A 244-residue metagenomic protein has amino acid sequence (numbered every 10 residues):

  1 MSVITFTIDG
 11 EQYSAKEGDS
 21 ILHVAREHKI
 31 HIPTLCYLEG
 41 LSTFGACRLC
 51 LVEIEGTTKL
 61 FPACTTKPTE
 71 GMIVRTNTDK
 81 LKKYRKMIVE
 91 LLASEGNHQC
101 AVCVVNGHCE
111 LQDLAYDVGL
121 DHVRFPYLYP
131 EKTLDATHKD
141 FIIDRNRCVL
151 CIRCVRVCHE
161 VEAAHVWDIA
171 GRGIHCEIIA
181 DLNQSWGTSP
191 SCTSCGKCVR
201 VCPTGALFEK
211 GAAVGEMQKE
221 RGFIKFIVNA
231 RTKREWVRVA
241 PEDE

Functional and structural regions predicted by a protein language model:
M1-E11: Eukaryote-biased recognition of intrinsically disordered, low-complexity regulatory segments
D9, E17, F44, R172 (+1 more regions): Short glycine-rich loop/turn motifs that provide flexible caps or phosphate-binding loops at active sites
E11, T43, T188-S191: Short, conserved secondary-structure segments in the cores of folded domains
Y13-E70: N-terminal cofactor/phosphate-binding cores enriched in small/glycine residues, especially glycine-rich loops such as
R48, T57-S191, R200, G205-E244: Fe-S ferredoxin-like electron-transfer domains and their immediately adjacent linker/connector regions across
